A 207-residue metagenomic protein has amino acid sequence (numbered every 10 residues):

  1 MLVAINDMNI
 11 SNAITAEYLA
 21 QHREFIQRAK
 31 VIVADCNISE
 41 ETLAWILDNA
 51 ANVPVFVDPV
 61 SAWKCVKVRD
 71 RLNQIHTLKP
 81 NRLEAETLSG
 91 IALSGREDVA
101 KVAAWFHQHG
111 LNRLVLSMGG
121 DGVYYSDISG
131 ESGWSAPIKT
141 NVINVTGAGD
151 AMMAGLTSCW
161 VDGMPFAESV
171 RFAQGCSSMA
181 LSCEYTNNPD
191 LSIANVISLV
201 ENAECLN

Functional and structural regions predicted by a protein language model:
M1-K30, V196-N207: Conserved N-terminal subdomain of the carbohydrate kinase-like
L2, A29, L72-I75, L111: Core-facing hydrophobic residues within beta-strands of well-ordered domains
V3, A85-S89, N188-P189: A short acidic, helix-capping loop that chelates divalent metal ions and anchors anionic groups
A4-M8, D35, D58, S117: Short beta-strand segments
D7-I10, G90-S94, K139-T140: Short glycine-enriched, charge-decorated loop/helix-capping segments at active-site entrances that position
N9-A13, E40, W63-K64, T87 (+2 more regions): Short, small-residue-enriched loops and turns at beta-alpha junctions that line or gate enzyme active sites
V31-K101, D121-G122: Conserved beta-alpha-beta core of the PfkB/ribokinase-like small-molecule kinase fold
K64-C65, R69-D70, R96-N207: Conserved phosphate-binding/catalytic region of the ribokinase-like
